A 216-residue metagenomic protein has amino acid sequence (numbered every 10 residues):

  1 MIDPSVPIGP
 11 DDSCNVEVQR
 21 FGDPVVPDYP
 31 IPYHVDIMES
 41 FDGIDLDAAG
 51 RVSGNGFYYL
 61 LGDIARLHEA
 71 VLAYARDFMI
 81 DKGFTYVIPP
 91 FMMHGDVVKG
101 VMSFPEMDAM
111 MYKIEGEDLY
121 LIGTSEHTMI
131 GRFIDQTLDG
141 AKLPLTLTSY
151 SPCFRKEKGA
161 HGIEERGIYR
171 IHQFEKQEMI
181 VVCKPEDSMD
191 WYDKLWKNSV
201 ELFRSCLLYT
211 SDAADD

Functional and structural regions predicted by a protein language model:
M1: Extended, charge-enriched "interface" segments that sit outside catalytic cores
S5-P7, D12-Q19, D28-A160: Active-site loop/lid in soluble adenylation, ligation, and acyl-transfer enzymes
D47, E164-Y169: Short beta-strand/turn micro-motifs at beta-sheet edges
N55-A65, I180-Y192: Short histidine-centered catalytic/ligand-binding loop motif
P152, I168-R170, V181: Short beta-strand elements
D187-L208: Long, well-ordered alpha-helical scaffolding segments within enzyme catalytic domains, especially pronounced
Y209-D216: Conserved small/polar residues in nucleotide/adenosyl-binding loops
